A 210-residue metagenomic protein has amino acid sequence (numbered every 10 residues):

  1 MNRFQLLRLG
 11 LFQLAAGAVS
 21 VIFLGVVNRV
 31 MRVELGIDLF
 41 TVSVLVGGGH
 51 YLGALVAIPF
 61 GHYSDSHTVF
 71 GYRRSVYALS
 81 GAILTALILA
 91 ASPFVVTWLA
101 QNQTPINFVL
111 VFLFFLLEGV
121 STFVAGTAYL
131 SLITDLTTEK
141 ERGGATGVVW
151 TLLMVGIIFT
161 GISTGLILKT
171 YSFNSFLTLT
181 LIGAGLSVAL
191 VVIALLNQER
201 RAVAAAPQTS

Functional and structural regions predicted by a protein language model:
M1-F4, Q101-F112, V120, V124-L130 (+1 more regions): Intracellular loop-helix junctions on the cytosolic face of multi-pass helical membrane proteins
M1-G53: Helix-loop boundary and gating motifs at the non-cytosolic
L11, A15, G48-L52, L84 (+2 more regions): Small/hydrophobic positions within alpha-helical transmembrane segments of multi-pass membrane transporters
V30-L35, S66-H67, L132-T137: Helix-to-coil boundary motifs at intracellular loop junctions of multi-pass secondary transporters
M31-R32, Y63-T68, L99-A100, L166-Y171: Interfacial helix-cap and linker-helix signal at transmembrane-aqueous boundaries of multi-pass secondary transporters
S43-H67, L87-I88: Central cavity-lining transmembrane alpha-helices of secondary-active solute carriers, predominantly the Major
V76-T104: C-terminal ends and interior cores of transmembrane alpha-helices in multi-pass membrane transporters/permeases
